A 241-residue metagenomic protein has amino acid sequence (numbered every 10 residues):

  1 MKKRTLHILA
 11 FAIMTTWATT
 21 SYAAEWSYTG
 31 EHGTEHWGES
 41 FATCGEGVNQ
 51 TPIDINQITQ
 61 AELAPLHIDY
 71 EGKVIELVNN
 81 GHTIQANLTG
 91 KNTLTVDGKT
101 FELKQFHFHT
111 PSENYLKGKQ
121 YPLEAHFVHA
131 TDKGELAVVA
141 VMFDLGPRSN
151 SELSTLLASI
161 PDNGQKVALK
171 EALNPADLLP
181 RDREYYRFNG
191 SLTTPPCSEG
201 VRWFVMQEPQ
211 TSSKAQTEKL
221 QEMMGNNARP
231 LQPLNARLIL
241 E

Functional and structural regions predicted by a protein language model:
K3, H7, T20-E241: Alpha-carbonic anhydrase
L9-W17: Bacterial N-terminal signal peptides
